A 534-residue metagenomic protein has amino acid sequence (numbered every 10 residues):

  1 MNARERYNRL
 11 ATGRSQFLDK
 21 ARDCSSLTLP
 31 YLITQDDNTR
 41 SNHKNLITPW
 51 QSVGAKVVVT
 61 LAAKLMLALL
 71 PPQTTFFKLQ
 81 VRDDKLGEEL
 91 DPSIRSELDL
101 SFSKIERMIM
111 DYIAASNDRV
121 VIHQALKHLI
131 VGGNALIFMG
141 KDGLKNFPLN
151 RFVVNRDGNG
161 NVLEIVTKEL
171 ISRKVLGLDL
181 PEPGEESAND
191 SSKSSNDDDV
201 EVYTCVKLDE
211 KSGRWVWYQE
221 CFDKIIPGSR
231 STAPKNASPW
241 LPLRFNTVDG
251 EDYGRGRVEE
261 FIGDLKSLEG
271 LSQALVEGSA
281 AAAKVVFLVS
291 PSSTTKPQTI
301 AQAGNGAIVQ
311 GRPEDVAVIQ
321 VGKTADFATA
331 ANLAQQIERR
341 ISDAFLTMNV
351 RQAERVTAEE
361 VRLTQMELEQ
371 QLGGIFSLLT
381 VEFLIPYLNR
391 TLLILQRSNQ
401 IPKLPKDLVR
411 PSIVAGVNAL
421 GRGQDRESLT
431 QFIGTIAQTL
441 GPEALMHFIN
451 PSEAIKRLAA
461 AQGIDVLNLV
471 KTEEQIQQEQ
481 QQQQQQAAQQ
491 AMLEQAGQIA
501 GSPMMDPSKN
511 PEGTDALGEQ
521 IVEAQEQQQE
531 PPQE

Functional and structural regions predicted by a protein language model:
M1-K20, C24, L288-E534: C-terminal anchoring/interaction modules
M1-P183: Extended, helix-rich architectural segments
N8, M139-Q302: Structured, contiguous alpha/beta core segments that scaffold functional sites
L29-K56, Y112-I113, E182-G213, T299-V321: An N-terminal domain-start capping segment
A55-V58, A62-A63, L100-D142, Y253-L288 (+2 more regions): Long, contiguous amphipathic alpha-helices that act as assembly "spine/axial" helices in icosahedral shell and virion
V57-A68, F76-D84, I94-R95, E220-I226 (+2 more regions): Short, mixed-charge, low-aromatic patches
G87-D91, P181-S192, I436-L440: Flexible coil/linker segments and helix-coil junctions enriched in charged and small residues
